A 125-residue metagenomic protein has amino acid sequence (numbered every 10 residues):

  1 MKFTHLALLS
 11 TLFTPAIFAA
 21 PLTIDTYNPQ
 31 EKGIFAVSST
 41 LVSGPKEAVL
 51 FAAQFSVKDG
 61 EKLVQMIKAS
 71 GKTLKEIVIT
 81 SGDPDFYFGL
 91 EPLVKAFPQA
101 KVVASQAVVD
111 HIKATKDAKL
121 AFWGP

Functional and structural regions predicted by a protein language model:
M1-F18: Gram-negative bacterial Sec-dependent N-terminal signal peptides
P15-T23, P125: Short, basic/low-complexity N-terminal boundary segments at the transition from targeting/disordered tails
A20-A69: Conserved beta-strand hairpin/beta-sheet module of binuclear metal-dependent hydrolase folds, prominently
K58-A104: Active-site metal-binding motif and surrounding structural segment of the metallo-beta-lactamase
V108-I112: Short gly/pro/ser/thr-enriched loop/turn and capping motifs at secondary-structure boundaries
K113-P125: Metallo-beta-lactamase
